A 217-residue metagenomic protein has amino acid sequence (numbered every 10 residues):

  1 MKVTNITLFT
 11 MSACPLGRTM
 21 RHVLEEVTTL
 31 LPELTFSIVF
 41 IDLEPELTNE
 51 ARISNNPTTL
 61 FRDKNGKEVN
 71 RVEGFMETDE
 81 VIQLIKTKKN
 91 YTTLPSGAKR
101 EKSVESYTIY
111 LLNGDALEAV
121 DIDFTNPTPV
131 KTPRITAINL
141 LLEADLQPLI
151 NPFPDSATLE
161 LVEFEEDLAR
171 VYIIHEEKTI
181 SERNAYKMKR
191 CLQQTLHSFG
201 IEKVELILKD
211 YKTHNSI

Functional and structural regions predicted by a protein language model:
M1-L31: Local sequence-structure signature of Cys/Sec-based thiol-disulfide redox active-site neighborhoods
F9-T10, L31-E46, N55: Thiol-based oxidoreductase modules, predominantly thioredoxin-like and allied folds used for disulfide exchange
H22-E26, S37-F40, T59: Active-site-proximal cofactor/substrate-binding loop regions of enzyme domains
L30, E73, K86, N90: Contiguous mid-protein beta-loop-alpha structural module that forms a pocket-lining wall or clamp of enzyme active
E50, V72-E73, S181-A185: Short, solvent-exposed loop/turn segments at secondary-structure boundaries
P57-V72: A short, hydrophobic beta-strand/beta-hairpin element that forms part of a small beta-sheet core
E68, V72, M76-I82: C-terminal structural segments of small proteins and small subunits
D79-I217: Bimodal "functional hotspot" detector
